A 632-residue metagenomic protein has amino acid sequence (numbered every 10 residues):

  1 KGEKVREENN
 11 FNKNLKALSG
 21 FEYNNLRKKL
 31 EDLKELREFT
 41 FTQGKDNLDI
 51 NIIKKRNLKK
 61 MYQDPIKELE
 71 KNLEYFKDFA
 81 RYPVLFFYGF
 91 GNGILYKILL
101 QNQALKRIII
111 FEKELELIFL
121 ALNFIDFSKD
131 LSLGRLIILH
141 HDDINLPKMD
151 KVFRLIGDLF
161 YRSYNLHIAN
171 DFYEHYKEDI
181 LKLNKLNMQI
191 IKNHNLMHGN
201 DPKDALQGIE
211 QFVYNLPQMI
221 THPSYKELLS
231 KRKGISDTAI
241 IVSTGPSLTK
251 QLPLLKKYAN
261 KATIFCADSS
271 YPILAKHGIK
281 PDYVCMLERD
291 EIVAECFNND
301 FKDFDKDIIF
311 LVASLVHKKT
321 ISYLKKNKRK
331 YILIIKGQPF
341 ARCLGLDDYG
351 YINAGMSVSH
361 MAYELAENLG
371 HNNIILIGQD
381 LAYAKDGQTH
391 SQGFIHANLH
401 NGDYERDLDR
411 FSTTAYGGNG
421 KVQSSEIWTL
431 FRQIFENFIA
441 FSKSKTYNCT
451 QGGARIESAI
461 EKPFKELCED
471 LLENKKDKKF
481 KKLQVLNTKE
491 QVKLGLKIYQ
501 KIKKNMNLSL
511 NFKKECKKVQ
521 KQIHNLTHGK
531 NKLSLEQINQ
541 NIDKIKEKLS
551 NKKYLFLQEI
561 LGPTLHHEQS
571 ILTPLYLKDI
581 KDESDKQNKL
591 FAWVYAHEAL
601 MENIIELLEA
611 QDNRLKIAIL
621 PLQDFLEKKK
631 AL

Functional and structural regions predicted by a protein language model:
G2-V84, N92-I98, A205-L229: Class I S-adenosylmethionine
V84-L139: SAM cofactor-binding core of SAM-dependent methyltransferases, primarily the Rossmann-like beta-alpha-beta module
E112, S270-Y271, G278-E288, A366-H390: Glycine-rich phosphate/pyrophosphate-binding loops and their adjacent beta-strand/loop elements at enzyme active sites
I118-D201, A275-M361, L365-L369, P574-L632: Acidic/Gly/His-enriched mid-domain segments of enzyme catalytic cores or analogous surface patches that mediate
F127-L131, L287-D290, N298-K306, S391-R410 (+1 more regions): Acidic, Ser/Thr-rich peripheral helices and adjacent loops at domain boundaries
N184-D237, L248: Aromatic- and Gly/Pro-rich donor/ligand-binding loops that form nucleotide- or phosphate-bearing donor binding pockets
Y404-G453: Polyanion-binding loop/helix "lid" in catalytic or ligand-binding cores
F441-L632: Long, compositionally biased charged/polar accessory segments in the mid-to-C-terminal portions of proteins
